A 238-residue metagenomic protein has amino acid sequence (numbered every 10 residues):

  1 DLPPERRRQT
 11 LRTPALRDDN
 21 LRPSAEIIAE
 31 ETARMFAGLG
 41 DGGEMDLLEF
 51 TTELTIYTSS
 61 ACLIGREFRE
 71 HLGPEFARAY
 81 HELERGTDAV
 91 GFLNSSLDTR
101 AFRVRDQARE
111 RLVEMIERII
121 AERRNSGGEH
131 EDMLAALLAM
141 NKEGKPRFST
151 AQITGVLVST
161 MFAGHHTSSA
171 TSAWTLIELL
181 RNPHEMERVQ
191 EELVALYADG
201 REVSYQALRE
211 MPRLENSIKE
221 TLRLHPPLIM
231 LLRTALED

Functional and structural regions predicted by a protein language model:
D1, A235-D238: Short, intrinsically disordered, charge-balanced linker/junction segments flanking boundaries in proteins
D1-E67, L72-E122, A136-M140, A151 (+1 more regions): Cytochrome P450 catalytic-domain helical core, especially the substrate-recognition surface and oxygen-activation
A25-A29, R78-A79, D106, E110 (+2 more regions): Cytochrome P450 I-helix active-site segment
T32, S60, I116, H130 (+5 more regions): Alpha-helical structural signal
T55, V156, H165-E192: Cytochrome P450 catalytic-core helices
E67-F68, R85-A89, I119-E131, P146 (+2 more regions): Proline-centered turn/helix-capping motifs that create local helix->coil transitions or kinks
G128, P146-A151, H166, L208: Short helix-capping and inter-helix turn/linker motifs at the boundaries of alpha-helical repeat units
G144-M161: Short, hydrophobic/aliphatic alpha-helical segments
